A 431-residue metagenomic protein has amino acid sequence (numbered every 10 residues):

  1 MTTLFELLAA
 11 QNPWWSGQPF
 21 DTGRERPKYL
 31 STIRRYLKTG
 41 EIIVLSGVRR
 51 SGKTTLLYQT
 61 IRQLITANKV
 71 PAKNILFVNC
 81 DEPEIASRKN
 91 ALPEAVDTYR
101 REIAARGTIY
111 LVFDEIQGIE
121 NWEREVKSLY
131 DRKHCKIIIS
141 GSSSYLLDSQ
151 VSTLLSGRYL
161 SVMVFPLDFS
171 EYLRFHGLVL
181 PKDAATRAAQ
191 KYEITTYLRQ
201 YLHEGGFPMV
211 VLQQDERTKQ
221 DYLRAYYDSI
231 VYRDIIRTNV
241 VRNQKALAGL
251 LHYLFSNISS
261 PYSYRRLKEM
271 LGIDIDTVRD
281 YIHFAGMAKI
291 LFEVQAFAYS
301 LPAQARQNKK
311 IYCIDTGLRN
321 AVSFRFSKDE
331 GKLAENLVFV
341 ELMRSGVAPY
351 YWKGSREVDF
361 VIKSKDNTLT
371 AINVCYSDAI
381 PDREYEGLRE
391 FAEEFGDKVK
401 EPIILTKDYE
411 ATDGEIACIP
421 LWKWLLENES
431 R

Functional and structural regions predicted by a protein language model:
M1-T22, T55, A67-V70, D280-F284 (+1 more regions): A cross-kingdom feature that marks ATP-driven nucleic-acid transaction machinery
T2-A9, S142-S144, Q150-S256, S260-P261: Interdomain motor-coupling "hinge/lid" segment immediately C-terminal to the ATP-binding subdomain of NTP-driven enzymes
F20-L37: Pre-Walker A adenine-sensing motif
L45: Hydrophobic anchor at the beta1->P-loop junction of P-loop NTPases
V48: P-loop (Walker A) phosphate-binding loop of NTP-binding proteins
G52: Conserved glycine(s) of the Walker
A67-E82: Conserved catalytic segments around the Walker B and adjacent sensor/switch elements of P-loop NTPase domains
V78-R106: Short glycine-rich substrate-engagement loop in P-loop NTPases that contacts/grips substrate
